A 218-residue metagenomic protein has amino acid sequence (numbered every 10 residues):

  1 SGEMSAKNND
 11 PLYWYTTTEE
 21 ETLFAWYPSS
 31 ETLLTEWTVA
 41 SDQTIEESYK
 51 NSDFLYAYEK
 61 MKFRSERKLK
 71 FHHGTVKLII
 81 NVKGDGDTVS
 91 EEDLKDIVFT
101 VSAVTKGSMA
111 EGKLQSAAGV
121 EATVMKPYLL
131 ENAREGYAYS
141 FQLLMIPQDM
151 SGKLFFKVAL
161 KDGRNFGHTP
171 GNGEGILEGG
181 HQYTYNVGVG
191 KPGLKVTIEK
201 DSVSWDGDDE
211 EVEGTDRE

Functional and structural regions predicted by a protein language model:
S1, S90, K106-G112, G163-P170: Surface-exposed loop/edge segments in extracytoplasmic proteins
S1-D93, Y137-S140, M145, E178 (+2 more regions): Short, low-hydrophobicity acidic/polar segments
E3-K7, T123-V124, E174-V187: Short, surface-exposed linear segments at secondary-structure transitions and domain or protein termini
E19-L23, M150-F156: Exposed beta-strand face motif in extracellular beta-rich ectodomains
Y27, V158-L160: Conserved structural position at the C-terminal beta-strand of extracellular beta-sandwich adhesion modules
T35-V39, N165-G173: Edge beta-strands of extracellular beta-sandwich domains
K62, K70-H73, K77-M145, M150-K153: Short helix-loop boundary/capping segments
T184-E218: Intrinsically disordered, low-complexity repeat and linker tracts
